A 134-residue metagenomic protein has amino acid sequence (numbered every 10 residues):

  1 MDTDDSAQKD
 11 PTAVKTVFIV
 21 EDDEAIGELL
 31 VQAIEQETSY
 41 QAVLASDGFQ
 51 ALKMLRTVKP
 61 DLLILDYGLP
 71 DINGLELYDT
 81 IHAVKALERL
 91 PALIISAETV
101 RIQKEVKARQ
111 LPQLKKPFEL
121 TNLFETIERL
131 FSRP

Functional and structural regions predicted by a protein language model:
M1-F18, E119-P134: Non-catalytic signal-transmission and effector/linker regions of two-component phosphorelay proteins
E21: Conserved acidic carboxylate
E24-V43: Two-component/phosphorelay signaling modules centered on CheY-like receiver
L44-L62: Acidic, metal-coordinating helix/loop segments flanking the phosphotransfer/catalytic sites of two-component signaling
D47, N73-D79: Acidic catalytic/metal-coordinating carboxylates
D66: Active-site residues of response regulator receiver
P70, E88: The feature encodes the CheY-like receiver
E76, E98-K116, T121, E125: Alpha4 helix (beta4-alpha4-beta5 surface) of REC/receiver domains from two-component response regulators
